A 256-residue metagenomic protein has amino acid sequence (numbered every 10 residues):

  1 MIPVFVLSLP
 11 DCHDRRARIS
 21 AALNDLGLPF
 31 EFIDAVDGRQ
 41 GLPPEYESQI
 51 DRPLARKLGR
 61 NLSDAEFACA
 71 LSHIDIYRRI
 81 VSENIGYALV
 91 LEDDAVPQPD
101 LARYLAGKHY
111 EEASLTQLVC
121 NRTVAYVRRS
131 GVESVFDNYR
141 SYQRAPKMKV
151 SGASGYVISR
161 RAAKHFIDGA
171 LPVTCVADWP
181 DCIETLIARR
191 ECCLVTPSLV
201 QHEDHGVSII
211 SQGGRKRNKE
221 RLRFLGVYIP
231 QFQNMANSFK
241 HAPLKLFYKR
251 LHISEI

Functional and structural regions predicted by a protein language model:
M1-L91, A95-I256: An acidic/histidine-cluster motif and surrounding catalytic segment that typifies divalent-metal-assisted enzyme active
